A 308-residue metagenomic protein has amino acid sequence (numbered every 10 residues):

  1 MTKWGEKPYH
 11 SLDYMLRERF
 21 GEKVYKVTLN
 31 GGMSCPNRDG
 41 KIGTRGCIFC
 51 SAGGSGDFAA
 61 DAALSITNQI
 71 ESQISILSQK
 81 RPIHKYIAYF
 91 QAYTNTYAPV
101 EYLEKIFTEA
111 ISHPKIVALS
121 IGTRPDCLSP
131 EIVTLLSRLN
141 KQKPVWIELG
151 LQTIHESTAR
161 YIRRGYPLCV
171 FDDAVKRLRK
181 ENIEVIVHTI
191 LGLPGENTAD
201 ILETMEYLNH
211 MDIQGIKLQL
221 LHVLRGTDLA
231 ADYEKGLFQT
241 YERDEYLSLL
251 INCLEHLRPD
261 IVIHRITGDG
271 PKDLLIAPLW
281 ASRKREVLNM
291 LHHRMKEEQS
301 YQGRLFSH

Functional and structural regions predicted by a protein language model:
M1-I87: N-terminal [4Fe-4S]-dependent radical SAM core
M1-Y14, E18, K23-Y25, G215 (+1 more regions): Auxiliary Fe-S-binding modules of radical SAM enzymes
Y25-L29, Y86-A88, L119-I121, V145-L149 (+3 more regions): Hydrophobic faces of well-ordered beta-strands that scaffold small-molecule active sites in alpha/beta enzyme cores
G53-Q73, L77-V100, K115-L128, P144-V170 (+1 more regions): Core AdoMet radical
I74-L77, L128-Q142, D173, L202-D212 (+1 more regions): Short amphipathic alpha-helices and their capping/turn segments at secondary-structure boundaries
L77-Q79, I106-P114, T134-P144, K176-K180: Acidic (Asp/Glu)-rich catalytic clusters
V100-T108, S129-R138, I162, I201: Distinct, well-ordered alpha-helical segments
C169-D228, D244-T267: Conserved C-terminal portion of the radical SAM core fold that forms the substrate/S-adenosylmethionine-binding
